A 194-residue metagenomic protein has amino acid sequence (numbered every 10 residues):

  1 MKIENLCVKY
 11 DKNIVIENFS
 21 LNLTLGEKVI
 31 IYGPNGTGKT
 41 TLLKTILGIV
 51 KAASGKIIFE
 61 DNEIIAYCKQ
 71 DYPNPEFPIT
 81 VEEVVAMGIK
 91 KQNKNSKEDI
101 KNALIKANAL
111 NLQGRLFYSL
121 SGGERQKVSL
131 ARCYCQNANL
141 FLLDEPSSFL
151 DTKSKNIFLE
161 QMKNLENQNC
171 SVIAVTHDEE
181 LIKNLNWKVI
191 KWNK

Functional and structural regions predicted by a protein language model:
L47: Helix-to-loop junction immediately C-terminal to a conserved catalytic motif
K97-L112: Conserved ABC ATPase "signature" region
L116-L120, E124: Conserved ABC ATPase signature
L130: Hydrophobic anchor residue at the start of the ABC signature
F141-E145: Catalytic Walker B motif of ABC-type/P-loop ATPase nucleotide-binding domains
T152-S154: Helix N-cap at the start of a conserved alpha-helix in ABC-type nucleotide-binding domains
T176-H177: H-loop/switch region of ABC-family ATPase nucleotide-binding domains
